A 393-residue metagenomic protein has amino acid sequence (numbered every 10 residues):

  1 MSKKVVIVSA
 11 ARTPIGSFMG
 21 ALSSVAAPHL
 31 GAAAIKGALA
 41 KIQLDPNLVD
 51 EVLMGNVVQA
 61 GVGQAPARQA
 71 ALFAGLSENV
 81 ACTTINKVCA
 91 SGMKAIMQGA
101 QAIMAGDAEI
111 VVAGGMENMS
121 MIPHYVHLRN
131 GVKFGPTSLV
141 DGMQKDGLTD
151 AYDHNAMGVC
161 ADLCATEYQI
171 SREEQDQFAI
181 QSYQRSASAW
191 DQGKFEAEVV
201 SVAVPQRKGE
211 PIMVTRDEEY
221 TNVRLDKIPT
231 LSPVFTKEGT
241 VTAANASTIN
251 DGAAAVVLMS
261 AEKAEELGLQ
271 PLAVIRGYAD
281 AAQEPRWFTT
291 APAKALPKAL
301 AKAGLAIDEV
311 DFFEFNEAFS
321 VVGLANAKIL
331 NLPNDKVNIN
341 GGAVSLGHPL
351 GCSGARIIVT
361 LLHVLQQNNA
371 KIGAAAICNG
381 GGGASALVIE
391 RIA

Functional and structural regions predicted by a protein language model:
M1-V25, V223-F288, K294, A301 (+3 more regions): Condensing-enzyme catalytic core mediating Claisen C-C bond formation in acyl metabolism
M1-V62, P66-A74, E78-A81, L163-R172 (+5 more regions): Conserved active-site "lid/cap" helical segment
R12-T13, S24-A32, K41, E174-E266 (+1 more regions): N-terminal extracellular/periplasmic Venus flytrap/periplasmic-binding protein-like
N56-I110, V140, A151-M157, N222-T248 (+3 more regions): Conserved catalytic cysteine-centered active-site region of acyl-thioester-dependent Claisen-condensing enzymes
K87-E117, A165-K194, A255-E262, A327 (+2 more regions): Active-site-proximal alpha-helical scaffold in enzymes
I110-L163: Flexible glycine-/small-residue-enriched beta->alpha junction loops that bind anionic phosphate/pyrophosphate groups
V159-D162, E198-V200, Q206, R276-S345: Active-site pocket-lining segment
